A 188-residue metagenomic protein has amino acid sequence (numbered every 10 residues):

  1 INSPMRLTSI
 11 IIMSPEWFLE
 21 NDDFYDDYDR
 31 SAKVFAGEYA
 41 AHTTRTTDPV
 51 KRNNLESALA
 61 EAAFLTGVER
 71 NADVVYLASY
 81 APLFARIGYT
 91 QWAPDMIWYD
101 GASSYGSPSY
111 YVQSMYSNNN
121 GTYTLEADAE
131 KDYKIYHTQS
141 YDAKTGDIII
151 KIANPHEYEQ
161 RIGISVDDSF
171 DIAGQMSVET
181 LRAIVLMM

Functional and structural regions predicted by a protein language model:
I1, M13-F18, A41-T46, F84-Y89 (+2 more regions): Flexible loop/turn segments at secondary-structure boundaries
I1, N21-Y25, F64-V68, I135-S140 (+2 more regions): Generic recognition of flexible, low-complexity loop/linker segments
N2-P49, K131: Glycoside hydrolase catalytic-domain groove-lining segments
T8-I12, G37-A40, Y80-L83, A153 (+1 more regions): Active-site-proximal beta-strand/loop segments in catalytic clefts of secreted hydrolases
E20-D22, D48-S57, W92-A93, I97-Y99 (+3 more regions): Composition- and surface-driven signal marking solvent-exposed, interaction-prone regions in large proteins
A32-D147: Aromatic/acidic polysaccharide-binding cleft in carbohydrate-active enzymes
K134-I172, V178: Carbohydrate-binding surface patches
